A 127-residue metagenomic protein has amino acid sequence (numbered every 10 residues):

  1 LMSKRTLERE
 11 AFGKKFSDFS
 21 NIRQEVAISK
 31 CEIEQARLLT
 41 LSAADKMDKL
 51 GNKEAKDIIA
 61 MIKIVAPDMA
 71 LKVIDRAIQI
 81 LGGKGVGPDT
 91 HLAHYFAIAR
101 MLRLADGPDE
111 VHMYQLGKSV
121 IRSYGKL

Functional and structural regions predicted by a protein language model:
L1-L127: Alpha-helical interface subdomain recognition
